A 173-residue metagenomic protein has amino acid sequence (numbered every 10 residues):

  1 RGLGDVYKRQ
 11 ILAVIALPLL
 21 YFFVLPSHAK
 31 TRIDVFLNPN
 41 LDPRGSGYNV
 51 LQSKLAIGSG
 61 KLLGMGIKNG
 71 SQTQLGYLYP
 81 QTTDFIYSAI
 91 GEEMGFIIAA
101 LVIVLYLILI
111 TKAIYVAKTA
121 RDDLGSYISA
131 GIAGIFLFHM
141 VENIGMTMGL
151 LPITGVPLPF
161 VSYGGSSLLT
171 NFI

Functional and structural regions predicted by a protein language model:
G2-Y7: Short, small-residue-biased leader/transition segments that mark boundaries at the very start of proteins
I11-A100, R121-G125: Hydrophobic, glycine- and aromatic-enriched re-entrant/interface helices and adjoining loop segments
P39, V156-S166: Short aromatic-rich membrane-water interface segments that cap or initiate transmembrane helices in multi-pass membrane
Y77, A89-E92, I132-F136, G164-S167: Transmembrane helix-bundle signature of multi-pass membrane transporters/permeases
V102-L109: Transmembrane alpha-helices of multi-pass, membrane-embedded glycan-processing enzymes that use lipid-linked
V116-T154, V161: Loop-to-helix entry and N-terminal half of a specific, functionally important transmembrane alpha helix in multi-pass
M148, G165-I173: Hydrophobic alpha-helical transmembrane segments of membrane transport and translocation systems, primarily multi-pass
